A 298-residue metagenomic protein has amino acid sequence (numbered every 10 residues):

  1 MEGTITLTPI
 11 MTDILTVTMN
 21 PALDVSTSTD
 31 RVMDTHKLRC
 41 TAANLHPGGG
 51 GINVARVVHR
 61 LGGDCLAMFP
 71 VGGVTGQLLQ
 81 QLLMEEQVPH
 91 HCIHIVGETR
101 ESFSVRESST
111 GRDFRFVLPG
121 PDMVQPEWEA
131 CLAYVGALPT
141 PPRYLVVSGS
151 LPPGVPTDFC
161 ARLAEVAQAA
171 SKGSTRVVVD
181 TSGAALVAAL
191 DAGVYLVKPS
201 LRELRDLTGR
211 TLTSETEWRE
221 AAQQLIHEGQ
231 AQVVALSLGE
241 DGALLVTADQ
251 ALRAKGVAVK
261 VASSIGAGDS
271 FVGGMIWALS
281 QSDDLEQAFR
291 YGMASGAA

Functional and structural regions predicted by a protein language model:
E2-M68, Q77-L78, K255: Glycine-rich phosphate/adenosyl-contacting loop at the front of the ribokinase-like
I14, D64-L66, H90, V177 (+2 more regions): Hydrophobic anchor at the start of a short beta-strand that flanks the dinucleotide cofactor-binding loop
H36, R60-Y144: Conserved N-terminal subdomain of the carbohydrate kinase-like
R56, F103-V105, G242-L245: Short beta-strand scaffold segments in enzyme catalytic cores
V58, S200, G268: Short, conserved phosphate/pyrophosphate- and ester-handling motifs at nucleotide-, phospho-/glycolipid
R115-V117, P142-S150, D180, K198-E203: Short beta-strands and strand-loop turn motifs
T157-A251: Conserved phosphate/ATP/ADP-binding segment of small-molecule kinases
V187, E215-A298: Conserved phosphate-binding/catalytic region of the ribokinase-like
